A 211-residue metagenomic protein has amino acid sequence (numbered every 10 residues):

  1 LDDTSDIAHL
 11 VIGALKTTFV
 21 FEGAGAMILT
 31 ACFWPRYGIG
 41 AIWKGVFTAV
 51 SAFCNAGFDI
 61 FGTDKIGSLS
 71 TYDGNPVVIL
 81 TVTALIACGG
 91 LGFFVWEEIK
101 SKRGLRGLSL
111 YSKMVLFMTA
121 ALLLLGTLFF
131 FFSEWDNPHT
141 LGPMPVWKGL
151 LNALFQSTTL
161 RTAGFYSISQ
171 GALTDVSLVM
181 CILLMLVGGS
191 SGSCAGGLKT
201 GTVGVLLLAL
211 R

Functional and structural regions predicted by a protein language model:
L1-R211: Membrane-proximal intracellular helices of multi-pass ion channels
